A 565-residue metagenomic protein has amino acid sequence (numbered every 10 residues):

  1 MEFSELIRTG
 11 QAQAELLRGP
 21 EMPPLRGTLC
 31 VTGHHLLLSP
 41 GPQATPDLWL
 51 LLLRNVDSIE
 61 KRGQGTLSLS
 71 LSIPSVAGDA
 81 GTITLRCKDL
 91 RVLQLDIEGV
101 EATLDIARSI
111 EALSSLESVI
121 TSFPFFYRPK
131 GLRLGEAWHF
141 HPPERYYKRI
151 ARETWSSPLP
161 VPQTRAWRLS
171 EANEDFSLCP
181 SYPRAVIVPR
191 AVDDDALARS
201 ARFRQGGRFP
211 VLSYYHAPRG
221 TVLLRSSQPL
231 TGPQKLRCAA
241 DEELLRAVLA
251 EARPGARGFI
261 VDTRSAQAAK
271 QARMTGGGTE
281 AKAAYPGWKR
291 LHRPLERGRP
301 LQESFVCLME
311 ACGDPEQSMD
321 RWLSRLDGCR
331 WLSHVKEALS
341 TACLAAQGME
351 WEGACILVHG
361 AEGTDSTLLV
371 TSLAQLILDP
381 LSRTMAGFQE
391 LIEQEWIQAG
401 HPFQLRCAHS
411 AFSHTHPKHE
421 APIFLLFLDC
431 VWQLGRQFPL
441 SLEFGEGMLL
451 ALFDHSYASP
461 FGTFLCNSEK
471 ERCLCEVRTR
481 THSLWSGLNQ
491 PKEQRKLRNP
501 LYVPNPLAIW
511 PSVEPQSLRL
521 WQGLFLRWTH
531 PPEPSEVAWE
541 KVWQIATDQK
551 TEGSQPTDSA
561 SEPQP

Functional and structural regions predicted by a protein language model:
E2-T82, C87-V92, D96-V100: Phosphoinositide-binding peripheral membrane targeting modules
L38, L376, Q398: Active-site micro-motifs of SAM-dependent methyltransferase domains
A44, W49-L52, G65, L71-T84 (+3 more regions): Conserved N-terminal structural segment that caps and organizes enzyme catalytic cores in eukaryotes
L224, M349, G353-L376, V431: A phosphate-binding catalytic loop at a beta-strand-loop-alpha-helix junction that coordinates phosphoryl groups
I377-R383: Post-Walker A helix-loop "phosphate-sensing" segment adjacent to the P-loop in P-loop NTPases
